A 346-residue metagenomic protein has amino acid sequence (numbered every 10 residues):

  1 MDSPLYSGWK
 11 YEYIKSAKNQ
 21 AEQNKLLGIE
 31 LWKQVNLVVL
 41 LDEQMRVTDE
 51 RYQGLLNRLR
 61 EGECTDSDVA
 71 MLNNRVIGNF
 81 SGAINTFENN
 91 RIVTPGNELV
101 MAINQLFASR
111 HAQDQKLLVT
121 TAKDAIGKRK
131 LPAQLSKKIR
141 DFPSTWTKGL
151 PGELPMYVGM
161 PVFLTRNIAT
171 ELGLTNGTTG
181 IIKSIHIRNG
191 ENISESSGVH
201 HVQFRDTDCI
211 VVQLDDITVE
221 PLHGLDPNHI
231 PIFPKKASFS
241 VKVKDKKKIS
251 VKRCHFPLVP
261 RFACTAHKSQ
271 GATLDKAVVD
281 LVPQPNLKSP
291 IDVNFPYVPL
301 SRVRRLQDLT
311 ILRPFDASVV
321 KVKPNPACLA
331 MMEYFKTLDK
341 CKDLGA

Functional and structural regions predicted by a protein language model:
M1-A346: Conserved ATP-binding/catalytic motifs of P-loop helicase motor domains
